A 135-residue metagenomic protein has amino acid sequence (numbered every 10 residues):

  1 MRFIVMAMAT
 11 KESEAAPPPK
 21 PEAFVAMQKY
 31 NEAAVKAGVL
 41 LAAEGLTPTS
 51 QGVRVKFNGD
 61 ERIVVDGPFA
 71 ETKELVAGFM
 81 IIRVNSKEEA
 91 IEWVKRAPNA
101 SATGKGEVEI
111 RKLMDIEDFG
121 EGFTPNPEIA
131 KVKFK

Functional and structural regions predicted by a protein language model:
M1-K135: Conserved, structured core segments of small domains
